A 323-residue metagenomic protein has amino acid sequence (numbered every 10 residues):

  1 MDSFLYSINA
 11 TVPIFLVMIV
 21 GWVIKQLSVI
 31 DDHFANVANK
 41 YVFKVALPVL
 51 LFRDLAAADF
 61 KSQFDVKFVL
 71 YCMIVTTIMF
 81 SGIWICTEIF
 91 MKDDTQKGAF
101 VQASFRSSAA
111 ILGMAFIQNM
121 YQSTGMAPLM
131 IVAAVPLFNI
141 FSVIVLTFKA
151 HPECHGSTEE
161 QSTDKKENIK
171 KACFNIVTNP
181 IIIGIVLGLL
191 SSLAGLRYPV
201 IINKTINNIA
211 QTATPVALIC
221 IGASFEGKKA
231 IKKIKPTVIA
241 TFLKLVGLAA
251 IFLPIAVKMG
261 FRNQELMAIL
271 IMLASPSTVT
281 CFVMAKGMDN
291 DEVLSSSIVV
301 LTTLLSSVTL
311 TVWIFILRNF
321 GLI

Functional and structural regions predicted by a protein language model:
M1-I323: Alpha-helical transmembrane segments of multi-pass small-molecule/ion transporters
